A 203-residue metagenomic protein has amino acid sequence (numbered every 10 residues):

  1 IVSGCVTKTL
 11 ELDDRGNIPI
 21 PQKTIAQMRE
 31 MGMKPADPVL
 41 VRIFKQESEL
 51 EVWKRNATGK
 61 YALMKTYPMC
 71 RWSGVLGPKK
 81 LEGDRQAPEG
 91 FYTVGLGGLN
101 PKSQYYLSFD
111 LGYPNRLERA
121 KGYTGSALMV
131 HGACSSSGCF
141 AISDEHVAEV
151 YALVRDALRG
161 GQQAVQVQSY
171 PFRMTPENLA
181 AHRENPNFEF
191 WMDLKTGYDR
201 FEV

Functional and structural regions predicted by a protein language model:
G4-Q27: Bacterial Sec signal peptide processing site at the extreme N-terminus
Q22-L40, V52-K54, R71-G83, E89-G95 (+1 more regions): N-terminal post-signal-peptidase region of extra-cytosolic proteins
M33, R42-K45, P101: A short catalytic or substrate-binding loop motif that flags glycine-/basic-rich loops and adjacent residues that bind
D37, F44-S48, P88, Y105: Short, basic and Ser/Thr-rich N-terminal targeting/leader segments
V39, E47-E51, A57-Y61: Primarily extracytoplasmic ectodomains and periplasmic/lumenal surface modules that are beta-strand-rich
N56-W72: Short Gly/aromatic-enriched secondary-structure transition segments
P68-L76, V167-R173: Acidic helix-start/capping segments at beta-turn-to-alpha-helix junctions
G83-V203: Exported/periplasmic cell-wall-interacting domains
